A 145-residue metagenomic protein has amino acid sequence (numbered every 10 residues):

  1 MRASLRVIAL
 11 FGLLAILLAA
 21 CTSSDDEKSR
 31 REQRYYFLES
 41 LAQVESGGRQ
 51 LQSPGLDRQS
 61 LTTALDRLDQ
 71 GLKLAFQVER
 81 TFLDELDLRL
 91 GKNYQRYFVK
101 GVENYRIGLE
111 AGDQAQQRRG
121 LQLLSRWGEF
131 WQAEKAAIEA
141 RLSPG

Functional and structural regions predicted by a protein language model:
M1-A9: Bacterial N-terminal signal peptides that target proteins for export
A9, N93, Y97-K100: Short amphipathic alpha-helical segments
L18-A20: C-terminal motif of bacterial Sec signal peptides marking the signal peptidase cleavage site
T22-S23, S46-G55, D69-R80: Short charge-dense sequence patches
D25-A64, K100-G145: C-terminal amphipathic alpha-helix
L65-Q95, I138-G145: Short, solvent-exposed, charged loop/turn and helix-capping segments that join or cap alpha-helices on peripheral
